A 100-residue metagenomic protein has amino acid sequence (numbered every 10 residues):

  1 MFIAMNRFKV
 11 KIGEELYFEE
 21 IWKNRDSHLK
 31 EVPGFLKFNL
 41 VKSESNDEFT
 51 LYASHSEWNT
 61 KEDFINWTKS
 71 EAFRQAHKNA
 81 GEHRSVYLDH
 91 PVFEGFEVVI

Functional and structural regions predicted by a protein language model:
M1-F2, I100: Absolute protein N-terminus
F2-F8, N39-S70: Short, well-ordered beta-strand segments in beta-rich or mixed alpha/beta enzyme and ligand-binding folds
V10-F18: Short, surface-exposed ligand-recognition loops at beta-strand->loop->(often short) alpha-helix junctions that present
Y17-I21, W67: Short amphipathic alpha-helical coupling segments at ligand-binding clamshell hinges and other catalytic/signaling
W22, D26: Short amphipathic alpha-helical/adjacent loop interface patches that line ligand and macromolecule-binding sites
H28-L36, E57-E94: An amphipathic, aromatic/His-enriched active-site/gating alpha helix that lines ligand/cofactor pockets
V41, E94-F96: Solvent-exposed beta-strand sheet faces enriched in polar/charged residues
